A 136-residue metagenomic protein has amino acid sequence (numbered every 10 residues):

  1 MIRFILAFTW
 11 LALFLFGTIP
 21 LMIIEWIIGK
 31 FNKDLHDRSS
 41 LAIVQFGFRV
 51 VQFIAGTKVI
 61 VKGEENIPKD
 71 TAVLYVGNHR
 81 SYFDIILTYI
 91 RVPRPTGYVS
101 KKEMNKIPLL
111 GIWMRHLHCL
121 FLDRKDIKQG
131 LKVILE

Functional and structural regions predicted by a protein language model:
M1-I60, I112-W113: A transmembrane-helix-recognition feature enriched in membrane-embedded lipid enzymes and envelope glyco-/phospholipid
I54-E136: Soluble catalytic domains of membrane acyltransferases
